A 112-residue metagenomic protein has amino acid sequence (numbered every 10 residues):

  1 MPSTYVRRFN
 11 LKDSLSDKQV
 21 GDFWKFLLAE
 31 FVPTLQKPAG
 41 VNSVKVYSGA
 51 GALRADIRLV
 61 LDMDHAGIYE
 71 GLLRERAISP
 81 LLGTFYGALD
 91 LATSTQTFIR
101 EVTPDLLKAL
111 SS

Functional and structural regions predicted by a protein language model:
P2-L11: Active-site-flanking beta-strand signature of metal-NTP-handling nucleotidyl enzymes and homologous cyclase-like
L11-F26: Short, surface-exposed ligand-recognition loops at beta-strand->loop->(often short) alpha-helix junctions that present
K12-S14, G51, D64-I68: Short coil/turn motifs at secondary-structure junctions
F26-S43, V60-R100: An amphipathic, aromatic/His-enriched active-site/gating alpha helix that lines ligand/cofactor pockets
Y47-R54, A88-L89: A short beta-turn/loop motif at secondary-structure boundaries
R54-D56, D105: Periplasmic-binding protein-like
D56-V60, L110-S112: Amphipathic, soluble alpha/beta structural segments
I99-S112: Short, low-order "capping/linker" segments at domain edges
